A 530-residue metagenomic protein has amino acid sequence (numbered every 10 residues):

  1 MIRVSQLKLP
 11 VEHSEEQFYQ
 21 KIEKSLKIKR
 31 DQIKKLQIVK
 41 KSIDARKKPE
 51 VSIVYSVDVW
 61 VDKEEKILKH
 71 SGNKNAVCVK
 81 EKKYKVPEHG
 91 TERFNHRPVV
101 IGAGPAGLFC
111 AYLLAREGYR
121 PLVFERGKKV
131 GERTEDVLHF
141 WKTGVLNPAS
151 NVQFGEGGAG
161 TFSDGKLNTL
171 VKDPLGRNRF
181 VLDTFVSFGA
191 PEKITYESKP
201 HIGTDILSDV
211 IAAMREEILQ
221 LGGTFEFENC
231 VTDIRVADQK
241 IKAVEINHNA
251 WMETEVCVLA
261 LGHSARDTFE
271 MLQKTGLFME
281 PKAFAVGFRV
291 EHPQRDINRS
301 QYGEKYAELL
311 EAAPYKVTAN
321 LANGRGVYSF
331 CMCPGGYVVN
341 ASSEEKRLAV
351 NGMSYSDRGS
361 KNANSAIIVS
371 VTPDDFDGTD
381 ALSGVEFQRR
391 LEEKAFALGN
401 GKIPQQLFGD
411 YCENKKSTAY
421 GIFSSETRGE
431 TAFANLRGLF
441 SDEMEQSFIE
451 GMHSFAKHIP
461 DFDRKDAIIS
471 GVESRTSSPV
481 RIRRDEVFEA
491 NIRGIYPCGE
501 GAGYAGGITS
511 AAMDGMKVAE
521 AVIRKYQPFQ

Functional and structural regions predicted by a protein language model:
R3-I53, V57-T184, F188-Q530: Residues forming the flavin
